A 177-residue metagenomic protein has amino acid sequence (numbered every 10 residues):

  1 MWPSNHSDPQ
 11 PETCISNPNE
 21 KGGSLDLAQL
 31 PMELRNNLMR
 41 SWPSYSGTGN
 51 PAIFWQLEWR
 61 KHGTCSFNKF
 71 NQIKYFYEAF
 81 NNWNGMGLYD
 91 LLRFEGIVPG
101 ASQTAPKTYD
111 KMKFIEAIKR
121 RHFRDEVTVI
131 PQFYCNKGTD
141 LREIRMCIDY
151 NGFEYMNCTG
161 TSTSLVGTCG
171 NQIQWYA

Functional and structural regions predicted by a protein language model:
M1-N37: An N-terminal structural lobe/cap that precedes and organizes the functional/catalytic core across diverse proteins
N36-A177: C-terminal, well-folded lobe of enzymatic/effector domains
